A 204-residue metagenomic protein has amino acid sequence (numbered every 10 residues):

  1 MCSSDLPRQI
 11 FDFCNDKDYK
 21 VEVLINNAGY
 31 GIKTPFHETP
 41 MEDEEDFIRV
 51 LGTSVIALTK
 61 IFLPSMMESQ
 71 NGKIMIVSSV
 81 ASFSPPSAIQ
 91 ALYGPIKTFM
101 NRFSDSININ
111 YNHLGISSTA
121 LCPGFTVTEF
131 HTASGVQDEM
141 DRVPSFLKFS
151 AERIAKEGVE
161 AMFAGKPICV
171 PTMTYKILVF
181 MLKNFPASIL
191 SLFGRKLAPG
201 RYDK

Functional and structural regions predicted by a protein language model:
M1-S3: Short, small-residue-biased leader/transition segments that mark boundaries at the very start of proteins
N27-I32: Conserved NAD(P)H cofactor-binding loop of Rossmann-fold oxidoreductase domains
P35-H37, D43-I48: Substrate-binding pocket helix/loop in short-chain dehydrogenase/reductase
T59, I96: Active-site helix of classical SDR
S79: Residue(s) in the substrate-gating loop at a strand-loop-helix junction that position the organic substrate next
S84, S106-S117: Active-site-adjacent segment of SDR/Rossmann-fold oxidoreductases
A120, D141-L178: C-terminal helical subdomain
